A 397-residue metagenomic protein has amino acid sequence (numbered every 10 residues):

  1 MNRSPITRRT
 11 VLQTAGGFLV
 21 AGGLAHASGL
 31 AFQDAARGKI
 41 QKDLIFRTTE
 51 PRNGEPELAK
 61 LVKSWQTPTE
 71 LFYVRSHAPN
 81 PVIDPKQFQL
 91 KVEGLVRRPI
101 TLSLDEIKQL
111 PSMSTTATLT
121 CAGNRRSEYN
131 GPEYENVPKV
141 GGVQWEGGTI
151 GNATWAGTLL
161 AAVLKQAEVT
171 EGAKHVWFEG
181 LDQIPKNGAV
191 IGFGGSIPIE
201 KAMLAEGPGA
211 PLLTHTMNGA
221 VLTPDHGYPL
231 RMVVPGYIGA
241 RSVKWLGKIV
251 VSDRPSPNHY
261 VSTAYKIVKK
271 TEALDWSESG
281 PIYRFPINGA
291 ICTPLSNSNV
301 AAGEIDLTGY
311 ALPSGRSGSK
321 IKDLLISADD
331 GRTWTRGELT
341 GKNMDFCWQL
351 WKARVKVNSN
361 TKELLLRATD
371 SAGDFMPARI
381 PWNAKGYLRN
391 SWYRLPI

Functional and structural regions predicted by a protein language model:
N2-L19: N-terminal secretory signal peptides and thylakoid transit peptides that target proteins across membranes
G22-L30: Short hydrophobic alpha-helical membrane-anchoring segments
G29-I397: Structured, non-membrane catalytic/scaffold regions adjacent to prosthetic-group chemistry
